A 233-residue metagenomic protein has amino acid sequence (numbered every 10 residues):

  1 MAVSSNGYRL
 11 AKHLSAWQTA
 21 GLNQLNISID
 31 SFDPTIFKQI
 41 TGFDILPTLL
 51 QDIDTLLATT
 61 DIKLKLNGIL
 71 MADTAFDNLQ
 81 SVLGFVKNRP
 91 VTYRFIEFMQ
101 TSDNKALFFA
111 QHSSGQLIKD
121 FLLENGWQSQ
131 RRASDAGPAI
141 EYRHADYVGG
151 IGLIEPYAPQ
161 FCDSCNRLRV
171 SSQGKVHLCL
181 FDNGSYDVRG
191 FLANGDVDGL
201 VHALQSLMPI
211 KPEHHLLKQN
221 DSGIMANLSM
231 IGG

Functional and structural regions predicted by a protein language model:
M1-R94: Radical SAM/AdoMet-radical enzyme domain recognition
G84-N88, F98-G233: Auxiliary Fe-S-binding modules of radical SAM enzymes
